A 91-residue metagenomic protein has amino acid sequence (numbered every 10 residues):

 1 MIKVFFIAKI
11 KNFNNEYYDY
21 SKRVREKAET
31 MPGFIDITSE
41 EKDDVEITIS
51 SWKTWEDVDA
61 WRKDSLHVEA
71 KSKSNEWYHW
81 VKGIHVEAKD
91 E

Functional and structural regions predicted by a protein language model:
M1-E46, W55-K63, V81-E91: Short S/T/G/P-rich N-terminal loop/turn motif that feeds into the first structured element of a domain
S51: Sensory beta-strand/linker motifs that couple input domains to effectors
V68-W77: C-terminal structural segments of small proteins and small subunits
